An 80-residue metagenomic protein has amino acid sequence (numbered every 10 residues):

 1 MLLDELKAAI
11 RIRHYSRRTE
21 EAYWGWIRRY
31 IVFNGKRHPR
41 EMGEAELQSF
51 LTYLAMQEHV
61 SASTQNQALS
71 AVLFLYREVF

Functional and structural regions predicted by a protein language model:
D4-F80: N-terminal core-binding DNA-recognition domain of tyrosine recombinases/integrases
